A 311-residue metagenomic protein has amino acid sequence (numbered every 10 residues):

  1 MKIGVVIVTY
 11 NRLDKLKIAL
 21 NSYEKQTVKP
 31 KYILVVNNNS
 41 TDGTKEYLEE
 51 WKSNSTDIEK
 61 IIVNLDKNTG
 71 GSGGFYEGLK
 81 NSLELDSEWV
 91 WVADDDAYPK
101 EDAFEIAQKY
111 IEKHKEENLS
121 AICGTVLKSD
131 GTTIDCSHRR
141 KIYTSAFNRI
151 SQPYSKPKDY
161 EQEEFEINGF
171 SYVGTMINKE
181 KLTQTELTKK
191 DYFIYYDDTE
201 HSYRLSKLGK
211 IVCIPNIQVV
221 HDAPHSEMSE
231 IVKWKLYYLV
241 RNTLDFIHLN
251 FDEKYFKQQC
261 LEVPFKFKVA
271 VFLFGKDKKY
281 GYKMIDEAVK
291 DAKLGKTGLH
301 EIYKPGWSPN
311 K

Functional and structural regions predicted by a protein language model:
N21-K31: Short, acidic, metal-binding catalytic loop of nucleotide-sugar glycosyltransferases
S22, N37-E46, K67, A97: A conserved acidic beta->alpha catalytic loop
N64-L85: Glycine-rich, basic loop-to-helix element that forms the pyrophosphate-binding segment of sugar-nucleotide handling
S87-D96: Short beta-strand-to-loop acidic/aromatic patch adjacent to the donor-nucleotide binding site
D102-S137: Conserved donor NDP-sugar-binding/catalytic core segment of glycosyltransferases
I142-N168: Short, flexible, basic/aromatic active-site loop/helix in glycosyltransferases
G169-I177, K181-L187, D191-I217: A short, conserved alpha-helix in the catalytic core of glycosyltransferases
W234-N242, K254-K311: Non-catalytic, C-terminal membrane-associated alpha-helical segments of glycosyltransferases
